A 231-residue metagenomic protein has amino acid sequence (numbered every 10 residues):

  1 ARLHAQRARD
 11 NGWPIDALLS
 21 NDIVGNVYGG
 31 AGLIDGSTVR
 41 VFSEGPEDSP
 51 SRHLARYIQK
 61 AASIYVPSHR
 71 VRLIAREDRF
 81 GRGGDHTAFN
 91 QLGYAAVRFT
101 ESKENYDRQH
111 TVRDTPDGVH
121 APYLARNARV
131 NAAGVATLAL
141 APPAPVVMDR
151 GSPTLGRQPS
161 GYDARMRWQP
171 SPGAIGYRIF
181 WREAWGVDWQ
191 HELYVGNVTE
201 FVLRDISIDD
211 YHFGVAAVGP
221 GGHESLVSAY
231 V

Functional and structural regions predicted by a protein language model:
A1-P50: Acidic/histidine-rich catalytic neighborhood of metal-dependent amide-processing enzymes
N11-A17, S37, V66-R70, L92-V97: Loop/turn elements at helix/coil->beta-strand transitions in domains of secreted/extracellular proteins
V24-L33, T38-R40, I74-P143: Active-site-adjacent mobile loop/cap segments within catalytic or ligand-binding domains
Y65-G83, V147-S152: Short catalytic/ligand-gating loop segments at beta-alpha or beta-beta junctions within enzyme catalytic domains
T137-G173, P220-V231: Pro/Thr/Ser/Gly-rich low-complexity, intrinsically disordered linker/stalk tracts
P170-Q190, H212: Solvent-exposed loop/turn segments flanking beta-strands in beta-repeat/beta-sandwich domains
H191-V198: Short beta-strand segments within Ig-like beta-sandwich modules, predominantly Fibronectin type-III
F201-E224: Beta-strand-rich modules
